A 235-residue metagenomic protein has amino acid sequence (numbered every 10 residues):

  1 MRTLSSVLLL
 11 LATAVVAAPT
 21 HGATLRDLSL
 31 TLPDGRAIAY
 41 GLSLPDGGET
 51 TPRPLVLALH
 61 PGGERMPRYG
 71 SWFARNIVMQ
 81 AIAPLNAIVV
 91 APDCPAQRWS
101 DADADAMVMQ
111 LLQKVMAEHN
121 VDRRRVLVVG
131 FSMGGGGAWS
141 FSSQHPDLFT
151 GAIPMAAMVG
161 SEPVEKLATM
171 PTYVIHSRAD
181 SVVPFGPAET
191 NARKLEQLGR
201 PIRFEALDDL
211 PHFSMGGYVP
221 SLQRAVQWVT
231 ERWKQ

Functional and structural regions predicted by a protein language model:
V15-L55, D103-A104, V129-F131, G136 (+8 more regions): A domain-start/cap signature at the N-terminus of enzymes
L55, L59-M116: Active-site machinery of serine-nucleophile hydrolases
G70-W72, P184-K194: Short alpha-helix in the alpha/beta-hydrolase fold that links the catalytic acid
L85, L167-T172, L198-R200: Short, proline-enriched alpha-helix->beta-strand connector loops that line the catalytic pocket of alpha/beta-hydrolase
M116-E118, R124-T169: Primarily recognizes the serine-hydrolase "nucleophile elbow" in alpha/beta-hydrolase and SGNH/GDSL folds
Y173-H176, D180: Short beta-strand/loop motif that positions the catalytic acidic residue of the alpha/beta-hydrolase fold
S177, L207-S214: Histidine-bearing beta->alpha loop at or near hydrolase active sites
